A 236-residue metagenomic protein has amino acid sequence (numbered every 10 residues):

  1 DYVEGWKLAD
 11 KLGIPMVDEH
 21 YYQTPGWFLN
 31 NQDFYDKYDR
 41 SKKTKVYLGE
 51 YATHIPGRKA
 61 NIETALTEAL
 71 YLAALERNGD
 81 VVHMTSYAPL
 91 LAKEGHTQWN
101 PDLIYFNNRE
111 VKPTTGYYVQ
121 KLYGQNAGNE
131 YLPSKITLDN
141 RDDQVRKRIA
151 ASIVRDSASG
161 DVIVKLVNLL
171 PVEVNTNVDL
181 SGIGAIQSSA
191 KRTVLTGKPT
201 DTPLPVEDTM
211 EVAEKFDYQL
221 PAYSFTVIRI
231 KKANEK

Functional and structural regions predicted by a protein language model:
D1-E4, T24-F28, T53-R58, L91-H96 (+2 more regions): Flexible loop/turn segments at secondary-structure boundaries
Y2-L8, E68-L72: Short, acidic/polar
G5-N61, R141-D143: Glycoside hydrolase catalytic-domain groove-lining segments
V17, T85, Q120, V164 (+1 more regions): Conserved, mostly hydrophobic/aromatic
K43-A151: Aromatic/acidic polysaccharide-binding cleft in carbohydrate-active enzymes
R146-I186: Carbohydrate-binding surface patches
S181-T202: Solvent-exposed beta-hairpin/edge-strand motifs
D208-K236: C-terminal beta-strand-rich structural cap/linker in extracellular carbohydrate-active enzymes
